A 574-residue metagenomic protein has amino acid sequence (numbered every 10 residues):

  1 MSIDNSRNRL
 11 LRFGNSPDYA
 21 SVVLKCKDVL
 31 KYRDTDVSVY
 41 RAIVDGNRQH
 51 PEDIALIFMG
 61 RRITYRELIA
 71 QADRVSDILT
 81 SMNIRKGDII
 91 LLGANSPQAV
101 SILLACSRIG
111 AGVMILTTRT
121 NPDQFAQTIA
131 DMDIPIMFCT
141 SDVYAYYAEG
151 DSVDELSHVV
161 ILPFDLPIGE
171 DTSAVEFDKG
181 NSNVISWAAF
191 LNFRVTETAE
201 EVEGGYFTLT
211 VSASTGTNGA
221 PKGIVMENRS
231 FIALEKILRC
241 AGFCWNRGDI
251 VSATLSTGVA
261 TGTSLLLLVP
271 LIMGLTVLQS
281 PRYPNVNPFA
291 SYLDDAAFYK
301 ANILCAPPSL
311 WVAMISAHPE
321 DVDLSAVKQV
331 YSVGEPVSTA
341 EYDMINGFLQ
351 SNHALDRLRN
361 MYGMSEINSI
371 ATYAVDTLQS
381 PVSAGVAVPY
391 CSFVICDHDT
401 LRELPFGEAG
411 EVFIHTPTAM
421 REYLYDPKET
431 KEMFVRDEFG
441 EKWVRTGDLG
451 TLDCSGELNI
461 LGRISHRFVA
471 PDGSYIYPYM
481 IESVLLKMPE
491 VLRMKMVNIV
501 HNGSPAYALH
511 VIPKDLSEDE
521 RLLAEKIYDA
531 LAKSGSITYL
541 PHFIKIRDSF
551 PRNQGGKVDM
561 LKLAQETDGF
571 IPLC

Functional and structural regions predicted by a protein language model:
R61, D77-T120, A253-T257: Conserved AMP-binding/adenylate-forming
T64-R66, E201, L209-A233: Conserved AMP-binding A3 loop
I69-D77, F190-N192, G205, I224-N246 (+2 more regions): Conserved structural elements of the adenylate-forming
I161, D178-A213, A220, F243-I250: Conserved pre-ATP/AMP-binding loop-to-beta segment of ANL
I232-I250, G258-N302, A317: Conserved AMP-binding/adenylation subdomain of ANL enzymes
N302-C305, I315-S380, S392: Gly/Ser/Thr-rich phosphate-binding loop
F413-P478, K487: Conserved ATP-binding/catalytic segment of the ANL
F468, K495-V500, A508-H510, Y528-C574: Conserved C-terminal "lid"/linker of ANL adenylate-forming enzymes
